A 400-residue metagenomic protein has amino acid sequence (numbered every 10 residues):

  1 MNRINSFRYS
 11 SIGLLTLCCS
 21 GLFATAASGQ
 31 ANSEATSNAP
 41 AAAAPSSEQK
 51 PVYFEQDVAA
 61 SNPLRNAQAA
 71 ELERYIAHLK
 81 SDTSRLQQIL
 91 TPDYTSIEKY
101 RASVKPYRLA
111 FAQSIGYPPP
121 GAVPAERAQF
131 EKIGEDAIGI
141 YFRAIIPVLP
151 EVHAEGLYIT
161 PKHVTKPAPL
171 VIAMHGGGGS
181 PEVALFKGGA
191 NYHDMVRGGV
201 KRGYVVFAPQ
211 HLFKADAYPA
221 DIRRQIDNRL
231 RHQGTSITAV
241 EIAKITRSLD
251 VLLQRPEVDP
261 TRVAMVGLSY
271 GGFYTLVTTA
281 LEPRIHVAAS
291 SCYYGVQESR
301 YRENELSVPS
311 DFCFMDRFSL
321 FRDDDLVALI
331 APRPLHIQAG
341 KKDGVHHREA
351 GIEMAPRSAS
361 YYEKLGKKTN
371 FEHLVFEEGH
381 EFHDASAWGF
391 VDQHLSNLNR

Functional and structural regions predicted by a protein language model:
A31-A112, R400: N-terminal pre-domain segments of enzymes
A77-I159: Non-catalytic accessory segments flanking enzyme active sites
T165-Q254, Q297-N304: Cap/lid segment of the alpha/beta-hydrolase catalytic domain
H232, H286-V327, P332, V345-A355 (+1 more regions): Mobile cap/lid helix-loop segments that gate and shape the active-site cleft of serine hydrolases
R247-F318: Primarily recognizes the serine-hydrolase "nucleophile elbow" in alpha/beta-hydrolase and SGNH/GDSL folds
S310, P356-R400: C-terminal catalytic histidine-bearing segment of alpha/beta-hydrolase fold enzymes
I337-A339: Short beta-strand/loop motif that positions the catalytic acidic residue of the alpha/beta-hydrolase fold
K342-H346, E381-F382: Acidic catalytic loop of the alpha/beta-hydrolase fold
